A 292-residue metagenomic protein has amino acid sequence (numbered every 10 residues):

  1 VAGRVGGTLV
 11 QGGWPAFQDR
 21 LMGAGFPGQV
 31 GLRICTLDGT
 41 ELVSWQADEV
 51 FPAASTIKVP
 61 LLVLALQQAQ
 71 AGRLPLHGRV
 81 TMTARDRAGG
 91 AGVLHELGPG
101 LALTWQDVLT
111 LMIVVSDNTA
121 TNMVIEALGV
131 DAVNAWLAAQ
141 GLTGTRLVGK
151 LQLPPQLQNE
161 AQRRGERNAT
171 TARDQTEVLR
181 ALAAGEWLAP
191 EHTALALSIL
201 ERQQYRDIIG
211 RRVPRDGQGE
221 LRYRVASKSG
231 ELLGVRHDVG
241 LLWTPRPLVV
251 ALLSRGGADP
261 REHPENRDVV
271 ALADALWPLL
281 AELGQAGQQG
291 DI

Functional and structural regions predicted by a protein language model:
R4-P52: Beta-lactamase-like hydrolase cores
G7-L21, L42, T176-I208, R212-V213 (+3 more regions): Structured C-terminal helix/loop/strand segments within mature extracytoplasmic catalytic/sensor domains
Q29, I125-A183: Mid-domain, small-residue-enriched loop/turn segments at the edges of structured enzyme/sensor domains
S44-A47, T104-D107, V115-A120, P155-R163 (+1 more regions): Flexible glycine/proline-enriched surface loops and loop-helix/loop-strand junctions
P52-V80, V250: Active-site SXXK
V63-A71, E126, E177-A184, P278: Short glycine/serine- and small hydrophobic-enriched flexible loop segments
R87-N122, V130: Conserved catalytic neighborhood of penicillin-recognizing serine enzymes
